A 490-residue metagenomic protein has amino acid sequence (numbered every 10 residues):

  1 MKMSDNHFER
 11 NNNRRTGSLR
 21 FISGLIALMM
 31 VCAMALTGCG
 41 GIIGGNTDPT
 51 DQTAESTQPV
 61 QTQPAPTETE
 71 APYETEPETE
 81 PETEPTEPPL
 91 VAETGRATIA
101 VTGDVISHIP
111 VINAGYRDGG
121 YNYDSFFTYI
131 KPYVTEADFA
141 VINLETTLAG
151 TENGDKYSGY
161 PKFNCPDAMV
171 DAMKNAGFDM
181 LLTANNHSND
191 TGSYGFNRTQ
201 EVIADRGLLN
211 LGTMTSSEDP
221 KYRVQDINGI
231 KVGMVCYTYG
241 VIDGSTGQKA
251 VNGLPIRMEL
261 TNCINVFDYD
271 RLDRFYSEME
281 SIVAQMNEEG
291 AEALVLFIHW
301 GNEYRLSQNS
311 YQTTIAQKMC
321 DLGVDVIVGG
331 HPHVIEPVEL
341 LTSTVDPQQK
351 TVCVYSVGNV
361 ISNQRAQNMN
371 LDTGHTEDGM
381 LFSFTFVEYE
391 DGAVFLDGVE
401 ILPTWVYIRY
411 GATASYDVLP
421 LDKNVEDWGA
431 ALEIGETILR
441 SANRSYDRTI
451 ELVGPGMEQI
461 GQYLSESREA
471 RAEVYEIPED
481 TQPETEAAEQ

Functional and structural regions predicted by a protein language model:
F8-I26: Bacterial N-terminal signal peptides that target proteins for export
A35-G38: C-terminal motif of bacterial Sec signal peptides marking the signal peptidase cleavage site
G40-E74: Short, low-complexity, disordered segments immediately C-terminal to signal peptides in bacterial exported proteins
G44, Y73-E74, E78-Q490: Acidic, metal/ion-coordinating pockets
